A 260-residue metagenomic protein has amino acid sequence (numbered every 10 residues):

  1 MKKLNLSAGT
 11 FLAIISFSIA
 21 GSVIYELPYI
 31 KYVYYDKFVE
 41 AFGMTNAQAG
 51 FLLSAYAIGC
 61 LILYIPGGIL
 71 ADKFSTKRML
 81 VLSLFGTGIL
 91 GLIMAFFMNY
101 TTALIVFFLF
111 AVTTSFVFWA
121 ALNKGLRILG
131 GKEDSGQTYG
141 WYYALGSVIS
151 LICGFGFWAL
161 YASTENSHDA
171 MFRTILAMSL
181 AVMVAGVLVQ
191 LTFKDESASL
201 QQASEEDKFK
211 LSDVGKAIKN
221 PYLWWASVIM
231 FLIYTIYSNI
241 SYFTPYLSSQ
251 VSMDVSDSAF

Functional and structural regions predicted by a protein language model:
L12-M44, G67, C153, I240-T244: Extracytoplasmic
K31-Y35, G146, S150-G154, N220-F260: Extracytoplasmic gate region of multi-pass secondary transporters
F51-I69: Central cavity-lining transmembrane alpha-helices of secondary-active solute carriers, predominantly the Major
F85-N99: C-terminal ends and interior cores of transmembrane alpha-helices in multi-pass membrane transporters/permeases
V106-L145: Cytoplasmic helix-loop-helix junction between adjacent transmembrane helices in 12-TM secondary transporters
G136-Y161: Glycine-rich segments within core transmembrane alpha-helices of 12-TM secondary carriers
F172-L191: Symmetry-related core transmembrane helices of the 12-TM Major Facilitator Superfamily/SLC fold
L191-S212: Flexible cytoplasmic inter-helical loops of multi-pass small-molecule transporters
